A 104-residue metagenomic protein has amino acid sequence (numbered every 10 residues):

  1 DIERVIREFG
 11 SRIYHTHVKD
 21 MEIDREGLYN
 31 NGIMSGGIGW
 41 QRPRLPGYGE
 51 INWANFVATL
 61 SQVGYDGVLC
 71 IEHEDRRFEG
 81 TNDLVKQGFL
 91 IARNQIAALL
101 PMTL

Functional and structural regions predicted by a protein language model:
D1-L104: Histidine-acidic metal/acid-base catalytic patches
